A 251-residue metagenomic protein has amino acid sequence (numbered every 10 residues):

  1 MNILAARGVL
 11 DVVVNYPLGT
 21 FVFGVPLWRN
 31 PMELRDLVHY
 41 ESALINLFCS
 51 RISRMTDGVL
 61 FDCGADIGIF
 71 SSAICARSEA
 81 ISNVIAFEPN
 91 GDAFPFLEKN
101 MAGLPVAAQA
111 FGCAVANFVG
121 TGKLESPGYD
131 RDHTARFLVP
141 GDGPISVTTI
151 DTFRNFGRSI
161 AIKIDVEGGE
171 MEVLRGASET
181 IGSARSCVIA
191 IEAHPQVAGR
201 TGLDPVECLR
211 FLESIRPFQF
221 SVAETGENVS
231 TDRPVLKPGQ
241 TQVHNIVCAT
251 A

Functional and structural regions predicted by a protein language model:
M1-N100, L104-Q109, F153-N155, C208 (+1 more regions): S-adenosyl-L-methionine
N15, A116, K123-S126: A conserved beta-strand/loop capping segment in the N-terminal third of enzymes that catalyze redox or closely related
L27-R29, G128-D132: Active-site/binding-pocket entry motifs
L37-F61, Q109-A110, F118-K123, R131-A184 (+3 more regions): Short internal loop-to-helix segment that lines adenine-nucleotide cofactor pockets
A65-I69, G91, V115-N117, V166-G168 (+1 more regions): Short, glycine/acidic-enriched loop or turn micro-motifs at the edges of active sites
R185-H194: Conserved beta-strand signature within the Rossmann-like core of class I S-adenosyl-L-methionine
H194-Q196, T225: Active-site beta-loop-alpha junctions enriched in small/polar residues
